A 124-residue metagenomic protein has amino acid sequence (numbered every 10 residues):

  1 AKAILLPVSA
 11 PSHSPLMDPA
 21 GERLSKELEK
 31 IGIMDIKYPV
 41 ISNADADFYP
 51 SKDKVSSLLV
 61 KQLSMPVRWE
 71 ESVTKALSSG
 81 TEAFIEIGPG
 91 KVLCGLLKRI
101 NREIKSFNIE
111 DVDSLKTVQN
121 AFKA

Functional and structural regions predicted by a protein language model:
A1-A124: Acyl-group transfer acyltransferase/transacylase scaffold of fatty acid/polyketide systems
